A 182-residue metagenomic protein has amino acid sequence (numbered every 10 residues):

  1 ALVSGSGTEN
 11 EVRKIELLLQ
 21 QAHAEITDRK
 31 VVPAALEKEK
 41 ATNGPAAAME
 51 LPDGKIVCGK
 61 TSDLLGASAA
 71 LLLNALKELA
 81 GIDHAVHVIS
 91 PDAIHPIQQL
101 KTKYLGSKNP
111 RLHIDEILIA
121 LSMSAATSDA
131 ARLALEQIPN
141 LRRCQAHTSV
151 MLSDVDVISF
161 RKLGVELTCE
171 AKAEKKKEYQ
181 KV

Functional and structural regions predicted by a protein language model:
A1-L18, I158: Polybasic, low-complexity association/targeting segments
L17-N109, S128: Conserved mixed alpha/beta catalytic, RNA-binding, or beta-rich assembly cores of soluble enzyme, regulatory
L19, A34, K38, V86 (+1 more regions): C-terminal binding/interaction regions
